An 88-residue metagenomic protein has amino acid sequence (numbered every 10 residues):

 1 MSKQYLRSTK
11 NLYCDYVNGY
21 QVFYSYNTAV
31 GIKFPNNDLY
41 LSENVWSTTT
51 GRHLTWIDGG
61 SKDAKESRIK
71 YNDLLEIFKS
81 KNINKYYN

Functional and structural regions predicted by a protein language model:
M1-N88: Terminal leader/tail segments of proteins
